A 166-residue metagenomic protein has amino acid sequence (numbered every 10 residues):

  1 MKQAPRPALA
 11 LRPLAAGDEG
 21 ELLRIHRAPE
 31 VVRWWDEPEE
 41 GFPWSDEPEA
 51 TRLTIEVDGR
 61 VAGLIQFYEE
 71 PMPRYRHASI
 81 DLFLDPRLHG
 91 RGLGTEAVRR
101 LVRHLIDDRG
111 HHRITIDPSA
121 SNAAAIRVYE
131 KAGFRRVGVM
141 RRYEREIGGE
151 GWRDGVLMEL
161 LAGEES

Functional and structural regions predicted by a protein language model:
M1-G20, V156, L160-S166: Conserved N-terminal entry element of GNAT/NAT acetyltransferase domains
P13, P29-H89, T95, H104 (+1 more regions): Acetyl-CoA-dependent GNAT
L22-L23, I80: Hydrophobic pocket/interface hotspot
A50, R153-L157: Short hydrophobic/aromatic beta-strand or adjacent loop that forms the aromatic wall/cage of a ligand/substrate-binding
T95, A120-G138: Conserved active-site alpha-helix within GNAT-family acetyltransferase domains
D107-D117: Conserved GNAT acetyl-CoA-binding A-motif
T115-P118, R135-G151: Conserved catalytic-core motifs of GNAT/GCN5-like acyltransferases
